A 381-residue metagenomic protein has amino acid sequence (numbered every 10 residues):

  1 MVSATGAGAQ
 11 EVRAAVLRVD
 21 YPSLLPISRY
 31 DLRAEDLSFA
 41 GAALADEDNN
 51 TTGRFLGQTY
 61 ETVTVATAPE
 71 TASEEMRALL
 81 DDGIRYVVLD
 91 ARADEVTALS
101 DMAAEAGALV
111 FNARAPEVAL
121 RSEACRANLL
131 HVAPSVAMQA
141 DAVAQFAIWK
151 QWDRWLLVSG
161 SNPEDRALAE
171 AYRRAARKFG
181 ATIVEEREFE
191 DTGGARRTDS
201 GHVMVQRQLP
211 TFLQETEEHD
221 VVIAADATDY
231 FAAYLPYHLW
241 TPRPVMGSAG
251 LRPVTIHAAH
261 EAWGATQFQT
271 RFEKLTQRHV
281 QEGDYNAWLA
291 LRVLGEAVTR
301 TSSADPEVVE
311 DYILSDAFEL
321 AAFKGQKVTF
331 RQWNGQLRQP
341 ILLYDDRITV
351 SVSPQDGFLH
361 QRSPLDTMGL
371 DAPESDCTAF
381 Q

Functional and structural regions predicted by a protein language model:
M1-Q381: Extracytosolic ligand-binding ectodomains
